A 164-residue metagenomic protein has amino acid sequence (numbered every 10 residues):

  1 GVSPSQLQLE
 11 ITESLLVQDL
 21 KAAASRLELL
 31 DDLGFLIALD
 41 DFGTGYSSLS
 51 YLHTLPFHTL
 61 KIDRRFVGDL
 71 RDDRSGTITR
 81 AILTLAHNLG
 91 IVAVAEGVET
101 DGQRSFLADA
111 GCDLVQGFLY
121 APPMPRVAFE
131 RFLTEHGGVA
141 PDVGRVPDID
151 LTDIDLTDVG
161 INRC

Functional and structural regions predicted by a protein language model:
Q6-K21, L33-C164: EAL-family c-di-GMP phosphodiesterase catalytic domain
R26: Conserved functional hotspot residues or short segments at active or partner-binding sites across diverse domains
L29: Phosphate-binding/switch loop-helix module in NTP-utilizing enzymes
